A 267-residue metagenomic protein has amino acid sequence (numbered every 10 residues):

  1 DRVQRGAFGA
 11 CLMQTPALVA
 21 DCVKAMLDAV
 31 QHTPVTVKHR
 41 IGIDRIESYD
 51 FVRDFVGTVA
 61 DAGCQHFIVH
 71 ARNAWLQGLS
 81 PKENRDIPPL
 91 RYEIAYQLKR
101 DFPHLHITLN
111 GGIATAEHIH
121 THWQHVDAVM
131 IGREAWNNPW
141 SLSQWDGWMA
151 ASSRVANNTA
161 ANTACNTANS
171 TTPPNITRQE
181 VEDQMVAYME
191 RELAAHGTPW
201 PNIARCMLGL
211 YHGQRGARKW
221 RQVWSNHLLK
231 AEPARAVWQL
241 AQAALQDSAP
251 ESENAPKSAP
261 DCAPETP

Functional and structural regions predicted by a protein language model:
D1-M13, A71-E83: Glycine-rich, proline-tolerant flexible connector loops at the mouths of alpha/beta enzymes
R2-V3, H32-T36, A74-L76, Q97-L98: A short alpha-helix capping/helix-coil boundary motif
C11, D21-K24, V30, P34 (+4 more regions): Alpha/beta catalytic cores of nucleotide-metabolism and tRNA/nucleoside-modifying enzymes
L18: Conserved cofactor-binding/catalytic machinery of classical short-chain dehydrogenase/reductase
V37-I41, H70-N73: Short, structured patches in soluble enzyme cores that scaffold and shape functional sites
G42-E47, A74-Q77, E83-I87: Short, small-residue-enriched loops and turns at beta-alpha junctions that line or gate enzyme active sites
